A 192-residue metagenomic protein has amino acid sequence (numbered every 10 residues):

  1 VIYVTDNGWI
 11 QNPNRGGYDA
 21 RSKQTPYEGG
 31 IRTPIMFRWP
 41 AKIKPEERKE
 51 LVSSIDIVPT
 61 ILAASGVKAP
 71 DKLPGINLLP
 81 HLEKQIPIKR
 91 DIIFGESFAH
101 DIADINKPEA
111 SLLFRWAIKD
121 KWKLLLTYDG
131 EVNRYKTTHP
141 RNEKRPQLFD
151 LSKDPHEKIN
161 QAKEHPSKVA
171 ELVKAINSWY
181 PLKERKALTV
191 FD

Functional and structural regions predicted by a protein language model:
V1-E46, S53: Histidine-centered active-site microenvironments of extracellular/periplasmic hydrolases and transferases
I2, V58-L62, G66, L79 (+5 more regions): Non-transmembrane alpha-helical segments in soluble domains of secreted/periplasmic/extracellular proteins
W9-N14, I43, I55-V58, A63-Q147 (+1 more regions): C-terminal cap/loop subdomain of S1 sulfatases and analogous C-terminal strand-loop tails that border
E28, V52-D56, S167, E171: Generic recognition of stable, solvent-exposed alpha-helical segments in well-folded globular domains
E46-R48, N160: Second-shell loop/turn segments in exported
R48-V52, K72, P166: Soluble non-cytosolic domains of exported or imported proteins
D154: Intrinsically disordered, low-complexity polar regions and short flexible loop motifs
I176-V190: Bilobed periplasmic-binding protein-like "clamshell/Venus-flytrap" ligand-binding domains
